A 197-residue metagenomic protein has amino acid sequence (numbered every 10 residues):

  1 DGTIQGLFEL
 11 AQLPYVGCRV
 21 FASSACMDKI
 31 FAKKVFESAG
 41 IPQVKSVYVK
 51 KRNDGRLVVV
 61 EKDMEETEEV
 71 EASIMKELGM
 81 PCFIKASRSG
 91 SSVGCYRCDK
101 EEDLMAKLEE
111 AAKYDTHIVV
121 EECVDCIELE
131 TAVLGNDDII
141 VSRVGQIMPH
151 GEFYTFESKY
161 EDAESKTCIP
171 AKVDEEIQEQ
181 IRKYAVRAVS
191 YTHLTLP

Functional and structural regions predicted by a protein language model:
D1-M27, P42-N53: A short, GP-enriched loop/loop-strand-helix hinge that lies immediately N-terminal to, or at the N-terminal rim
L13, S89, K159-E161: Short connector loops/turns at beta-strand edges and beta->alpha or beta->beta junctions
A25-E121, D125-C126: Active-site nucleotide/adenylate-binding loops and adjacent lid/helix of ATP-dependent enzymes
Y96-K183: Phosphate-binding site of ATP-dependent enzymes
V186, S190: Short, basic/aromatic recognition patches
T192-P197: Conserved small/polar residues in nucleotide/adenosyl-binding loops
